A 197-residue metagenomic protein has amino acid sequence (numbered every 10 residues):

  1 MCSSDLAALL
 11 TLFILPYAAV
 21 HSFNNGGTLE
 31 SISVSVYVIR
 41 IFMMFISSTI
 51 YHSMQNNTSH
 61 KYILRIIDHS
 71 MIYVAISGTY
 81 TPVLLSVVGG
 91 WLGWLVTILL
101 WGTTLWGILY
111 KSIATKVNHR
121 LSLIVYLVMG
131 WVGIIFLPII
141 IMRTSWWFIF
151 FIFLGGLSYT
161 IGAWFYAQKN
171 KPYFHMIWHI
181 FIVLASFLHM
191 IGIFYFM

Functional and structural regions predicted by a protein language model:
M1-M197: Multi-pass alpha-helical transmembrane bundles in non-GPCR membrane proteins that perform intramembrane catalysis
